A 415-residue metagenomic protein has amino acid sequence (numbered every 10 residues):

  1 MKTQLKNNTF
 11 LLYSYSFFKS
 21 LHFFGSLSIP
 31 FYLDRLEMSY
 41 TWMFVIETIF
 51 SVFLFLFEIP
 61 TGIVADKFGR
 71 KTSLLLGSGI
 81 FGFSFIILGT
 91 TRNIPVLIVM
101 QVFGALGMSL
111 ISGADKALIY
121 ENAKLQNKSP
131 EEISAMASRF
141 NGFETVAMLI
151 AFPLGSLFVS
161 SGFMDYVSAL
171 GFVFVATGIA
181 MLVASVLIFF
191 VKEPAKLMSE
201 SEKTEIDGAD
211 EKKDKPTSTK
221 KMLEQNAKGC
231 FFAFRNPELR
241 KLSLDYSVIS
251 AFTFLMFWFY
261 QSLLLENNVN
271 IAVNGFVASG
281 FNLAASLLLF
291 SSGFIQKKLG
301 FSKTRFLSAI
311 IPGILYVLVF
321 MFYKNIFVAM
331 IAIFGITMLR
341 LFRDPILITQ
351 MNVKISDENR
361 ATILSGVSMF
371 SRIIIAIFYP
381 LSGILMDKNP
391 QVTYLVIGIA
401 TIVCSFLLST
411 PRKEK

Functional and structural regions predicted by a protein language model:
M1-K6, E193-L244: Juxtamembrane intracellular "pre-TM" segments in multi-pass secondary transporters
K2-L56, G89, N236-F281: Helix-loop boundary and gating motifs at the non-cytosolic
D34-R35, M148-F174, S262-N267, G293-I295 (+1 more regions): Transmembrane alpha-helix termini and helix-breaking/packing motifs in multi-pass membrane transporters
F44-I49, F53-F57, I63, K71-L74 (+1 more regions): C-terminal transmembrane bundle of multi-pass solute transporters/carriers
F55-N93: Conserved MFS/SLC helix-loop-helix module at the cytosolic interface between two early adjacent transmembrane helices
G79-N93, L97, I310-K324: C-terminal ends and interior cores of transmembrane alpha-helices in multi-pass membrane transporters/permeases
V102-E144: Cytoplasmic helix-loop-helix junction between adjacent transmembrane helices in 12-TM secondary transporters
L170, T177-I206, T410-K415: Helix-loop junctions on the cytosolic side of multi-pass membrane transporters, especially the intracellular loop
